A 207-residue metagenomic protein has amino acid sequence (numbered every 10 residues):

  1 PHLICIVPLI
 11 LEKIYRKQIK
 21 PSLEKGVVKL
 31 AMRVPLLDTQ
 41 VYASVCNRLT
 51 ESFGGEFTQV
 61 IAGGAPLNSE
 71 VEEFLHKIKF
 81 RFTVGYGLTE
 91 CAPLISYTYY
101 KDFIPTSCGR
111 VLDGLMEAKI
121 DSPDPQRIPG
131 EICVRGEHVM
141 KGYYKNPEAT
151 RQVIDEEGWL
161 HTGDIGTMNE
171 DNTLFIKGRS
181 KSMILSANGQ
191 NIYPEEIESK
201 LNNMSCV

Functional and structural regions predicted by a protein language model:
P1, C5-I6, I192-E198: ATP-dependent adenylate-forming carboxylate-activation enzymes
H2-C5, I14-F103, E117: Gly/Ser/Thr-rich phosphate-binding loop
L9, A65-P66, H138: Alpha-helix/helix-capping structural signal
G64, M140, P194: Glycine-rich phosphate/pyrophosphate-binding beta-alpha loops
F82, E90-P93, H161-S180, P194-I197 (+1 more regions): Extended, hydrophobic alpha-helical segments in both membrane/secreted and soluble proteins
V111, K119-S186: Conserved ATP-binding/catalytic segment of the ANL
L201-V207: Short acidic amphipathic segments
